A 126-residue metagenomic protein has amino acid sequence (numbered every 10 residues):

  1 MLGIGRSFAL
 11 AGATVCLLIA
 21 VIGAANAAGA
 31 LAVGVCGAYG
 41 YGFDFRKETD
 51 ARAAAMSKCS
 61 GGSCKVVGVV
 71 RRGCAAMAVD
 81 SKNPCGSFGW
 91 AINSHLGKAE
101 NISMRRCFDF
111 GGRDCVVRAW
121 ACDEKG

Functional and structural regions predicted by a protein language model:
M1-G12: Bacterial N-terminal signal peptides that target proteins for export
L2, A24-G126: Secreted/extracellular ectodomain signature
A11-A20: Bacterial N-terminal signal peptides
